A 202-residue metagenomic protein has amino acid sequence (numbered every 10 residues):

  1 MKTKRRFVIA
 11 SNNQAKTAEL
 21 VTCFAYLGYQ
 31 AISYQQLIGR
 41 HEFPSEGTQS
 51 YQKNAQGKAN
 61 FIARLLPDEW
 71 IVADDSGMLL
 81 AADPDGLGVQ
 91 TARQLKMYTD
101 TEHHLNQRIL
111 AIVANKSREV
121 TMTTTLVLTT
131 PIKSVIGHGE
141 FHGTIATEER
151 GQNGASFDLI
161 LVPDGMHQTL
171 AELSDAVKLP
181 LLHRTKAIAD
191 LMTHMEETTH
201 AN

Functional and structural regions predicted by a protein language model:
K2-V8, A15-N202: Anionic-ligand binding patches
